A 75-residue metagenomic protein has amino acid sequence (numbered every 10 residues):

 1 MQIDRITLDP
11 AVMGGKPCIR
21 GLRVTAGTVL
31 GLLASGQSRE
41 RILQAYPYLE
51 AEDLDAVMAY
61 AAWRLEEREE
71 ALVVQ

Functional and structural regions predicted by a protein language model:
M1-V24: N-terminal first-folded block
T25-Q75: Long, charge-rich, low-complexity alpha-helical segments
